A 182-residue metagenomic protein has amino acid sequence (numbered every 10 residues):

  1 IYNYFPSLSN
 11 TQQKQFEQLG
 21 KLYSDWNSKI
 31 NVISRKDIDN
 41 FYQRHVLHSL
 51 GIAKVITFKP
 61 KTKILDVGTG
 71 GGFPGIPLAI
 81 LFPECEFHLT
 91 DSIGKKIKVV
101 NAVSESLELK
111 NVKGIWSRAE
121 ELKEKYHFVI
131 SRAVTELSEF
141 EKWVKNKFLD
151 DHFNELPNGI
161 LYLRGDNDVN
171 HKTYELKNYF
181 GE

Functional and structural regions predicted by a protein language model:
I1-L65, K95-V112: Class I SAM-dependent transferase core
P6, T57, P83-E84, L149: Residue-level recognition of short, structured coil/turn motifs that connect secondary structure elements
L22-Y23, N31, G72, E124-H127: Homeobox/homeodomain signature
D66-G70: Conserved S-adenosyl-L-methionine
G71-E84: Conserved SAM-binding loop of SAM-dependent methyltransferases across substrates and taxa, primarily the Class I
E84-E182: S-adenosylmethionine
